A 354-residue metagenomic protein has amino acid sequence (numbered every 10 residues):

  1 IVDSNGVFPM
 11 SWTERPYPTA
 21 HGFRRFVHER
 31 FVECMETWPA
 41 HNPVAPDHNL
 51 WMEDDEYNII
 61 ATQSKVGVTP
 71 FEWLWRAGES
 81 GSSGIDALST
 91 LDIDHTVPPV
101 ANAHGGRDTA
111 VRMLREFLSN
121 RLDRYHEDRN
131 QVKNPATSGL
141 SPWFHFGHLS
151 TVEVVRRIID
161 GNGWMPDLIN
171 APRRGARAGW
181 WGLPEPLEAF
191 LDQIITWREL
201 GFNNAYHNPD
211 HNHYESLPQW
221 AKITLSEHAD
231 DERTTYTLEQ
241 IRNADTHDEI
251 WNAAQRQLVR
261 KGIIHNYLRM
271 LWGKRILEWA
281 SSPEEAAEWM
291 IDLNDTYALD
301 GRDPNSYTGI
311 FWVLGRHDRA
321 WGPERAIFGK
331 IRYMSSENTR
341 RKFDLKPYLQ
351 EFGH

Functional and structural regions predicted by a protein language model:
I1-L50, R256, R275-N305, G309: Trp/Phe/Arg-rich N-terminal binding region typifying the photolyase-homology
S4-G6, G67, D92, G105-G106 (+2 more regions): Glycine-centered flexibility motif
P16-E215, K346-H354: Glycine/tryptophan-enriched, flexible segments
Q131-G353: Active-site-proximal binding-pocket segments
